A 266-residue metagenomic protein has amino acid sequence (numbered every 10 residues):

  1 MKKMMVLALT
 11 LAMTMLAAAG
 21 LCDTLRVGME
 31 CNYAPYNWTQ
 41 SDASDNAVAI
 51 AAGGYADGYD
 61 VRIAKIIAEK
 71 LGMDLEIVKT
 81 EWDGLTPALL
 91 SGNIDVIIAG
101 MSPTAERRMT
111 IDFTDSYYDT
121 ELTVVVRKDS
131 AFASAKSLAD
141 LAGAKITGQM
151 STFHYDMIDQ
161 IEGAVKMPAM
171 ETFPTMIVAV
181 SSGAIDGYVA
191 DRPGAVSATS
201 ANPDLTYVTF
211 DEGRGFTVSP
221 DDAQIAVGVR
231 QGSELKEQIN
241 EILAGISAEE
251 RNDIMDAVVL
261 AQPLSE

Functional and structural regions predicted by a protein language model:
A8-L16: Bacterial N-terminal signal peptides
D23-M101, M109: Extracytoplasmic small-molecule ligand-binding "clamshell" domains of the periplasmic binding protein/Venus flytrap
C31-A34, G53-K70, M101, T123-I177 (+2 more regions): Bilobed "Venus flytrap"/periplasmic-binding protein-like clamshell domains and structurally analogous long
N32, D119-V126, S200-L243, A261-E266: Periplasmic-binding protein-like
E69, D74-D140, E212-P220: Acidic, polar ligand-binding/catalytic clefts
G72-D74, L90-A99, A144-K145, S181-G194 (+1 more regions): Alpha-to-beta junction loops
G84, G100-T110, M157-Q160, P174 (+1 more regions): A ligand-binding cleft/hinge motif common to bilobed small-molecule-binding domains
F153-M170, Y207-T209, N240-E266: Ligand-binding clefts/hinges and TM-proximal coupling segments of bilobed small-molecule sensing domains
